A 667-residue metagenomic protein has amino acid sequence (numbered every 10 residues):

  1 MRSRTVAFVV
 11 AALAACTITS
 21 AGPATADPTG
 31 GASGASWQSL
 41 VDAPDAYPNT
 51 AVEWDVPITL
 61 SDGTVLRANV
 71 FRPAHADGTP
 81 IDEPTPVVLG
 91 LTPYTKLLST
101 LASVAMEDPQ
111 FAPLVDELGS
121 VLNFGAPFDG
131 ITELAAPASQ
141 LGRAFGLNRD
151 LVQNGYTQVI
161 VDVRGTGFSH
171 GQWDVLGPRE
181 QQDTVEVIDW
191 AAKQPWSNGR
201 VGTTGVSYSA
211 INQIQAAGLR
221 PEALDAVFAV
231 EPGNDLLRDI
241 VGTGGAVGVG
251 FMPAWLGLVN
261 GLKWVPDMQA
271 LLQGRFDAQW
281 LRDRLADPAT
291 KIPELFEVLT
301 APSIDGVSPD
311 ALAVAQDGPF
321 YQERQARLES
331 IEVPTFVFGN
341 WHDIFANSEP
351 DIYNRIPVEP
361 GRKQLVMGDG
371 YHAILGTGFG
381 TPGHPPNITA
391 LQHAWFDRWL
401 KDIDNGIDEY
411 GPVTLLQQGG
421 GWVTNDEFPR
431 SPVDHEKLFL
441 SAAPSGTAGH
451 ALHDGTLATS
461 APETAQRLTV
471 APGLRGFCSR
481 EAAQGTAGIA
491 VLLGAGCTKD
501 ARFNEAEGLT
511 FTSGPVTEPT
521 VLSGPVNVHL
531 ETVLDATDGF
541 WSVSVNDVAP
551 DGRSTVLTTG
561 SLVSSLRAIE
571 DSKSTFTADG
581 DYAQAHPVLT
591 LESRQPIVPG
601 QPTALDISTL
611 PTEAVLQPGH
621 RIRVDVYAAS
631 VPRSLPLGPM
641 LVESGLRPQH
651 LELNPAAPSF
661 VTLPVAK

Functional and structural regions predicted by a protein language model:
M1-D27: Secretory targeting and sorting signals
A26-L118, A135, F145-L147, H453-L468 (+1 more regions): Catalytic-loop region of hydrolases
V41, P93-Q153, G218-S330: Accessory cap/linker subdomain of secreted extracellular hydrolases
G142-G146, Q153, V175-P195: Alpha/beta-hydrolase active-site loop
V152-G167: Conserved alpha/beta-hydrolase
P195-Y208: Alpha/beta-hydrolase fold nucleophile elbow
I331, V337-G339: Short beta-strand/loop motif that positions the catalytic acidic residue of the alpha/beta-hydrolase fold
P382-K667: C-terminal, loop-rich substrate-recognition/catalytic regions characterized by aromatic stacking residues
